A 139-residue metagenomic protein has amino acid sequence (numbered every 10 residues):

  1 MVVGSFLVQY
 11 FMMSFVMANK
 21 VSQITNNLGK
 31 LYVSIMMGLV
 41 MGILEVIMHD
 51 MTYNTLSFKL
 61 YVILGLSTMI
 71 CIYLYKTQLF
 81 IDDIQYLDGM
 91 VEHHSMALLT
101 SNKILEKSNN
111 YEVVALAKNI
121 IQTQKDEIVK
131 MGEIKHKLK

Functional and structural regions predicted by a protein language model:
M1-K139: His/Met- and acidic-residue-enriched segments that coordinate or traffic transition-metal cofactors and support
